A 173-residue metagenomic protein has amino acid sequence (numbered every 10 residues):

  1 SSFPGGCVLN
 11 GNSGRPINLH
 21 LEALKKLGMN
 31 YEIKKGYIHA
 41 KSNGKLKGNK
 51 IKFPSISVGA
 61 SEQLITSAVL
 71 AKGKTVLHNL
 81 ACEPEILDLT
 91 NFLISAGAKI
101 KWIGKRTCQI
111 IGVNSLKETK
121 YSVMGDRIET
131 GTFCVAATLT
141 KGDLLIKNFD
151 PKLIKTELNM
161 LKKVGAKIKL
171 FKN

Functional and structural regions predicted by a protein language model:
S1-N173: Structural preference for solvent-exposed beta-strand-turn elements and adjacent flexible terminal/loop segments within
